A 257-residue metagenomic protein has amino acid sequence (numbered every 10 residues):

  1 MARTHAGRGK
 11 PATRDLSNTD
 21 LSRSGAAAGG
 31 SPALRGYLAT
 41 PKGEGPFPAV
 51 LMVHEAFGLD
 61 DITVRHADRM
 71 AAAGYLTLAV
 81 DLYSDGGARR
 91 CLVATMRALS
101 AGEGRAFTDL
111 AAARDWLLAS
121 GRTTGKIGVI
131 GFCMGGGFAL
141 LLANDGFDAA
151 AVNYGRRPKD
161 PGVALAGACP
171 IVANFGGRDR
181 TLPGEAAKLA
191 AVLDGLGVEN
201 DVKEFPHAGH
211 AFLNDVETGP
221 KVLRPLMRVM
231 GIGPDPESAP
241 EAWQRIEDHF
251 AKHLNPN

Functional and structural regions predicted by a protein language model:
H5-R14, N18-R122, D215-I232: Serine-hydrolase catalytic machinery in alpha/beta-hydrolase-like enzymes
H66, P183-L193, E217: Short alpha-helix in the alpha/beta-hydrolase fold that links the catalytic acid
L82-D85, R156, A208: Short beta-to-alpha linker loops that shape the active-site pocket of alpha/beta-hydrolase fold enzymes
L110-A168: Primarily recognizes the serine-hydrolase "nucleophile elbow" in alpha/beta-hydrolase and SGNH/GDSL folds
P158-C169, D235, Q244, K252: Conserved serine/cysteine hydrolase catalytic core
V172-F175, F205: Short beta-strand/loop motif that positions the catalytic acidic residue of the alpha/beta-hydrolase fold
G177-P183, H210-A211: Acidic catalytic loop of the alpha/beta-hydrolase fold
E199-N257: C-terminal catalytic histidine-bearing segment of alpha/beta-hydrolase fold enzymes
